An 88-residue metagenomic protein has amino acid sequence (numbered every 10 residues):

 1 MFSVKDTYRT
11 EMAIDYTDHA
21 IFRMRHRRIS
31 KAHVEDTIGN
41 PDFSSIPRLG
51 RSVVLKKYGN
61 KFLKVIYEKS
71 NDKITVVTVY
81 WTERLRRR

Functional and structural regions predicted by a protein language model:
M1-R88: Ribonuclease/tRNase effector modules and their secretory precursors
